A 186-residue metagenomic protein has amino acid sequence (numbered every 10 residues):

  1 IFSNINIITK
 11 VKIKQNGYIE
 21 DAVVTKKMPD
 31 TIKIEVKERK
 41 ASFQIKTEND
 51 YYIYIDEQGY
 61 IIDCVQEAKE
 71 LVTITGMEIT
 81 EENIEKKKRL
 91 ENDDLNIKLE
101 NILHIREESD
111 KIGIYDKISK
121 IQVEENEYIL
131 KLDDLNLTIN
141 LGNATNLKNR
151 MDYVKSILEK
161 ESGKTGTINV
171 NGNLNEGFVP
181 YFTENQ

Functional and structural regions predicted by a protein language model:
I1-N4: Short, surface-exposed ligand-recognition loops at beta-strand->loop->(often short) alpha-helix junctions that present
I7-V11, D21-Q186: Charged, solvent-exposed interaction patches on well-folded alpha/beta domains that mediate macromolecular contacts
N16: Acidic-histidine catalytic/liganding microenvironments
